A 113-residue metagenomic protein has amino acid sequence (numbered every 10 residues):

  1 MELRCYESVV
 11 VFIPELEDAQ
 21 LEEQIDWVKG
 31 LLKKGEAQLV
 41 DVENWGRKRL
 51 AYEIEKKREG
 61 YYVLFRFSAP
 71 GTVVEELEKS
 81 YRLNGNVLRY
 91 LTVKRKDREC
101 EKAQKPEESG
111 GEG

Functional and structural regions predicted by a protein language model:
E2-G113: Structured, basic alpha/beta domains of bacterial-type, RNA-associated proteins
